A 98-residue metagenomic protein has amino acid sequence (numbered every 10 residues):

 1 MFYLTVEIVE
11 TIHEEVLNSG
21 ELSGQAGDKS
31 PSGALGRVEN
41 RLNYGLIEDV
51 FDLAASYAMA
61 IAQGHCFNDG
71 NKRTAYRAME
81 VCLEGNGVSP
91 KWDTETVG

Functional and structural regions predicted by a protein language model:
M1-G98: FIC/Doc superfamily catalytic core
